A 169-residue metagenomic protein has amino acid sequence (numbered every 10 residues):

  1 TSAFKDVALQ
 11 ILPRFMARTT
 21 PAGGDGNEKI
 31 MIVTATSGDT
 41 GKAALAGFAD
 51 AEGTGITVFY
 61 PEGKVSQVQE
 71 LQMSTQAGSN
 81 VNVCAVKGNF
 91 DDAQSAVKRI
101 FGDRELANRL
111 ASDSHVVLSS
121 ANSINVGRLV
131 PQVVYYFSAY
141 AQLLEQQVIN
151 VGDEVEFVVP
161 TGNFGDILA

Functional and structural regions predicted by a protein language model:
T1-A169: PLP-dependent amino-acid enzyme catalytic core
